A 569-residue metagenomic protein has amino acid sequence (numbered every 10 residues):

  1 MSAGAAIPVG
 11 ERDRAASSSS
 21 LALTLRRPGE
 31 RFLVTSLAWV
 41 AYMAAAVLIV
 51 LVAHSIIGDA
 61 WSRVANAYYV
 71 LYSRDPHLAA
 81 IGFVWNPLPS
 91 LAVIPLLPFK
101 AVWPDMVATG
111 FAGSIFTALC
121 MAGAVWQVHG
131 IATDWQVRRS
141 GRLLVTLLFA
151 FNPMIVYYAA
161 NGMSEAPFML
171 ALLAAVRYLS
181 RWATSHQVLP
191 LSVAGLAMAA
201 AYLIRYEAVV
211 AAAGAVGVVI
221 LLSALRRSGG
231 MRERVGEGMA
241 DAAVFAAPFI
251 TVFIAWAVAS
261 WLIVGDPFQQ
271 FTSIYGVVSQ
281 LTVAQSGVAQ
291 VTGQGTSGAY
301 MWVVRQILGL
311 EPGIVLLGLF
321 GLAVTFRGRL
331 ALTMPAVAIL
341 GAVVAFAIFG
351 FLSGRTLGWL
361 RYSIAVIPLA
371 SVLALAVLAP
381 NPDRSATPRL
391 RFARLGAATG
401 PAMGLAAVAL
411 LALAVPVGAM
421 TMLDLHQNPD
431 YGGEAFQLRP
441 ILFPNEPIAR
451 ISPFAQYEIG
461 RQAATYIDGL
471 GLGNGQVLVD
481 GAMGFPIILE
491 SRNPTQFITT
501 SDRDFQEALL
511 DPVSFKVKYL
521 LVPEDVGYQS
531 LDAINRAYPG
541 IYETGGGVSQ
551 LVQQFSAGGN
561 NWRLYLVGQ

Functional and structural regions predicted by a protein language model:
F32, V107, G123-F151, M169-L170 (+1 more regions): Transmembrane-helix signature of polytopic, membrane-embedded enzymes that assemble or transfer cell-envelope glycans
T35-A38, A213-G217, A246-I250, R329 (+1 more regions): Signature aromatic-anchored transmembrane alpha helix within multi-pass, membrane-resident enzymes that catalyze glycan
N66, I81-D105, L119: Short hydrophobic/aromatic helix or loop-helix immediately within or flanking a transmembrane segment in polytopic
G82-W85, M154-P167: Short acidic/glycine- and proline-prone juxtamembrane loop motifs at membrane-interface regions of multi-pass membrane
Y158-A159, E165, A201, V210 (+1 more regions): Hydrophobic/aromatic-rich transmembrane helices and adjacent perimembrane loops
L221, L225, G238-V315, L410-N428: Membrane-lumen/periplasm interface segments of specific transmembrane helices in polyprenyl phosphate-linked
W302-A336: Hydrophobic, aromatic-rich transmembrane alpha-helices and their immediate juxtamembrane boundary segments
R450-F497, Y519, E524: Short periplasmic/luminal acceptor-recognition loop of GT-C membrane glycosyltransferases, typified by
